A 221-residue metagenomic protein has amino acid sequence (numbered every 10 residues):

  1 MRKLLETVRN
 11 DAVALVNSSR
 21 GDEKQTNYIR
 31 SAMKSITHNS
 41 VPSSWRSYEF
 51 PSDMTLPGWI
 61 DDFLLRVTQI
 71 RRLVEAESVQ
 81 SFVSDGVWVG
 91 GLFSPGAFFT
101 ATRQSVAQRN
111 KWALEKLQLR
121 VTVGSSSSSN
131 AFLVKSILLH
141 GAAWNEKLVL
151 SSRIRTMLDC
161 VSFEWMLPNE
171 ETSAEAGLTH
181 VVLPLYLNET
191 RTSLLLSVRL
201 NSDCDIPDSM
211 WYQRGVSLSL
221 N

Functional and structural regions predicted by a protein language model:
M1-N221: Long C-terminal appendages of very large multidomain proteins
